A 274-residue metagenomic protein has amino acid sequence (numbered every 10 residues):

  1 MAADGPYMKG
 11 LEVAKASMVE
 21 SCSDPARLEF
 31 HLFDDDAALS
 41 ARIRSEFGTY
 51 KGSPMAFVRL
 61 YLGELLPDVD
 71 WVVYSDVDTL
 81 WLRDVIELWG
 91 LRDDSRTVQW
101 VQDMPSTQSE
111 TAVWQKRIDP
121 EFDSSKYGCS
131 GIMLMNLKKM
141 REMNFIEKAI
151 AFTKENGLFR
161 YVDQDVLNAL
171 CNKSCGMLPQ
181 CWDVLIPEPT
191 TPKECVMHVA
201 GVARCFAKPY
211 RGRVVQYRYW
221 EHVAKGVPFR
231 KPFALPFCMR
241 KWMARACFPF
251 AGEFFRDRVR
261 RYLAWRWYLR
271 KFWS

Functional and structural regions predicted by a protein language model:
M1-P6, V13, S130, M135-S274: A glycosyltransferase accessory/donor-loop signature
M8-G10, D36-R42, Q108: Short, charged/polar "capping" segments at the starts of alpha-helices and the immediately preceding loops
S17-A26: Short, acidic, metal-binding catalytic loop of nucleotide-sugar glycosyltransferases
E29-D34, W100-V101: Short internal beta-strands
L32-L65: Active-site-proximal specificity loops/subdomain of glycosyltransferases
M55-Q108, Y127, L134-M135: GT-A fold catalytic core of metal-dependent nucleotide-sugar glycosyltransferases, centered on the diacidic
V98-E121, R218-P228: A short, conserved beta-to-alpha structural element at the edge of catalytic cores that scaffolds binding
P120-I132: A recurrent flexible, glycine/aromatic-enriched loop bordering the glycosyltransferase active site that acts as
